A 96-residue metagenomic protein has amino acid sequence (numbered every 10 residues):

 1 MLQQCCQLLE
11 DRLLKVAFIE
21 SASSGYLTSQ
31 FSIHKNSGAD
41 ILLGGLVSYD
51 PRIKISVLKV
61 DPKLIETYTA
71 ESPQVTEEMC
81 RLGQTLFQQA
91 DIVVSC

Functional and structural regions predicted by a protein language model:
M1-C96: Short alpha-helical segments enriched in small residues
